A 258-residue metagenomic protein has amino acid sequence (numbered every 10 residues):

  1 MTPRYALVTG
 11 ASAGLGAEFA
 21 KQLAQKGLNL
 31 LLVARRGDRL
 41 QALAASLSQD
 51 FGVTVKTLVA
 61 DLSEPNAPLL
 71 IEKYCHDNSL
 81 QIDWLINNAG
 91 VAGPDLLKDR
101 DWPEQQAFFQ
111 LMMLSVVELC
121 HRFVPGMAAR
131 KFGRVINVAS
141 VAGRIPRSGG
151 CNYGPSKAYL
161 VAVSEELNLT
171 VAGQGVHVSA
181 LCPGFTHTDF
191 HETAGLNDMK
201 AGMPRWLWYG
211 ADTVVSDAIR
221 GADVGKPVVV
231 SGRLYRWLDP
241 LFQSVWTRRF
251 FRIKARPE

Functional and structural regions predicted by a protein language model:
G10-A13: Conserved glycine-rich cofactor-binding loop
K26-L43: Conserved glycine-rich Rossmann-like NAD(P)H-binding loop of the short-chain dehydrogenase/reductase
N88-G93: Conserved NAD(P)H cofactor-binding loop of Rossmann-fold oxidoreductase domains
L96-F109: Substrate-binding pocket helix/loop in short-chain dehydrogenase/reductase
V117, A180, A201-W237: C-terminal helical subdomain
C120, S156: Active-site helix of classical SDR
S140: Residue(s) in the substrate-gating loop at a strand-loop-helix junction that position the organic substrate next
